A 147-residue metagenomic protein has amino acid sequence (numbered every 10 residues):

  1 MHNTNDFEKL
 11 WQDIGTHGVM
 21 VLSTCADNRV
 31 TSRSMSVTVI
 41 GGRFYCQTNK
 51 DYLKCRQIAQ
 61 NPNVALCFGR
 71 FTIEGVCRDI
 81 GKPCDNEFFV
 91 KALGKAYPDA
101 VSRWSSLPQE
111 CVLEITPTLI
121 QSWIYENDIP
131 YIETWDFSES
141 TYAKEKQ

Functional and structural regions predicted by a protein language model:
M1-M20, E139-Q147: Extreme N-terminal tail/first-helix region
M1-T4, R29-V39, I132-W135: Charged, low-complexity, helix/coiled-coil-prone segments
H2, F71-Q147: Charged, gly/pro-rich active-site loop segments
W11-Q12, S36, R56, R103-S105 (+1 more regions): Short secondary-structure boundary/capping segments
Q12-G15, A59-Q60, G94: Alpha-helix boundary recognition
H17-K50, C55-A59, V64-F68: Short beta-strand segments
